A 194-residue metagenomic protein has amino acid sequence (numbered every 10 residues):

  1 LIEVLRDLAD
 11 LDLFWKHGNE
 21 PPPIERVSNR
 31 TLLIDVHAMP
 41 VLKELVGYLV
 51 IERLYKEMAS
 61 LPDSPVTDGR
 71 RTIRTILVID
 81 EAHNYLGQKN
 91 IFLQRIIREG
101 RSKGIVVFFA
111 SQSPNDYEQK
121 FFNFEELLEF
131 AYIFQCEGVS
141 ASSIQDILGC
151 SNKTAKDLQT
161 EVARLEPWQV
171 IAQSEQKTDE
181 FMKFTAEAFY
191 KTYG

Functional and structural regions predicted by a protein language model:
L1-I105, K120, K153, V162-T178: P-loop NTPase motor domains
L32-I34, F108, F130-Y132: Hydrophobic/aromatic beta-strand patches that form the interior of the parallel beta-sheet core in alpha/beta enzyme
A38-P40, S113-N115, G138: Active-site-proximal loop/turn and secondary-structure-junction residues that shape catalytic pockets, frequently
V46-V50, S60, S64, A110-S111 (+4 more regions): General "foldedness" signal
S102-I105, A110-D116, Q135: Conserved H-loop
Y117-G194: P-loop NTPase motor core of the ASCE superfamily
